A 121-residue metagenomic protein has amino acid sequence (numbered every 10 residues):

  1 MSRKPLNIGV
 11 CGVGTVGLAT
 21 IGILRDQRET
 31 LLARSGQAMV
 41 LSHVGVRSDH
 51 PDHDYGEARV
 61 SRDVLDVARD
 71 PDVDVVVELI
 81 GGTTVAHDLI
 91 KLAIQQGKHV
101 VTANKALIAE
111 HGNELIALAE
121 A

Functional and structural regions predicted by a protein language model:
M1-Q96: N-terminal glycine-/serine-/threonine-rich beta1-alpha1-beta2 phosphate-ribose binding loop of Rossmann-like
L79, T102-A103: Glycine-rich phosphate-binding loop of nucleotide-binding enzymes
A86-Q96, A103-A121: Rossmann-fold NAD(P)-binding glycine/threonine-rich loop
